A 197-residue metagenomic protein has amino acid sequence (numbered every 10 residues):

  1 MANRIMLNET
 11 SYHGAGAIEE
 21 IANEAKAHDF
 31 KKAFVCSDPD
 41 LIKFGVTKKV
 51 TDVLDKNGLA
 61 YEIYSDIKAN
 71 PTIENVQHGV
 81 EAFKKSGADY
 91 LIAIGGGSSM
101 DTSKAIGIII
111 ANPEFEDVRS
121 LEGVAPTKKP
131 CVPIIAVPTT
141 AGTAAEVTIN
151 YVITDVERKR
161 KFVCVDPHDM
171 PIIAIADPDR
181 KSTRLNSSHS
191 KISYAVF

Functional and structural regions predicted by a protein language model:
M1-Y64: An N-terminal, well-structured beta->alpha segment
Y12-H13, Y64-I67, C164, A176: Hydrophobic residues at beta-strand termini and immediately following loops that shape nucleotide-binding pockets
G16, E20, H28, G45 (+7 more regions): Conserved active-site and cofactor/substrate-binding residues in soluble primary-metabolism enzymes
F30-K32, A88, P171: Local beta-strand N-terminus motif with an aromatic residue
F34-V35, Y90-I92, I135: Conserved beta-strand elements of the Class I
I42-F115: N-terminal small/polar loop signature for handling phosphorylated ligands or for N-terminal nucleophile
N112-R184, S190-S193: A glycine/threonine-rich phosphate-anchoring loop and its flanking beta-alpha core in nucleotide/phosphate-binding
